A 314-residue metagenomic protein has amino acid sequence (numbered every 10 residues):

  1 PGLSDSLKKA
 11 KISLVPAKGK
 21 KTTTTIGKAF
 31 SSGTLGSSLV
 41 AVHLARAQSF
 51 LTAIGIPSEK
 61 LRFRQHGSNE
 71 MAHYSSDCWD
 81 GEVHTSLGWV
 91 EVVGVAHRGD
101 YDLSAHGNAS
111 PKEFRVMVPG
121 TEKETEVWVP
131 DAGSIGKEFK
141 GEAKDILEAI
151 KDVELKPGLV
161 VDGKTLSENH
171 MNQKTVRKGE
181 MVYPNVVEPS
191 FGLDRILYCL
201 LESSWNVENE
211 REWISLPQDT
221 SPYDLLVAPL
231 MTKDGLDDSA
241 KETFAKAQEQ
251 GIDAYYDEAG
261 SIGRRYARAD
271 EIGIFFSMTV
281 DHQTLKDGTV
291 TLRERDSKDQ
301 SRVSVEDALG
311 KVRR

Functional and structural regions predicted by a protein language model:
P1-A259, Q283-K286, V290-E306, K311-R314: TRNA-recognition modules of translation machinery and tRNA-sensing kinases, especially anticodon-binding
Y256-V280, T284-K286: Aromatic- and charge-enriched substrate-recognition/interaction segments in catalytic or ligand-/protein-binding
